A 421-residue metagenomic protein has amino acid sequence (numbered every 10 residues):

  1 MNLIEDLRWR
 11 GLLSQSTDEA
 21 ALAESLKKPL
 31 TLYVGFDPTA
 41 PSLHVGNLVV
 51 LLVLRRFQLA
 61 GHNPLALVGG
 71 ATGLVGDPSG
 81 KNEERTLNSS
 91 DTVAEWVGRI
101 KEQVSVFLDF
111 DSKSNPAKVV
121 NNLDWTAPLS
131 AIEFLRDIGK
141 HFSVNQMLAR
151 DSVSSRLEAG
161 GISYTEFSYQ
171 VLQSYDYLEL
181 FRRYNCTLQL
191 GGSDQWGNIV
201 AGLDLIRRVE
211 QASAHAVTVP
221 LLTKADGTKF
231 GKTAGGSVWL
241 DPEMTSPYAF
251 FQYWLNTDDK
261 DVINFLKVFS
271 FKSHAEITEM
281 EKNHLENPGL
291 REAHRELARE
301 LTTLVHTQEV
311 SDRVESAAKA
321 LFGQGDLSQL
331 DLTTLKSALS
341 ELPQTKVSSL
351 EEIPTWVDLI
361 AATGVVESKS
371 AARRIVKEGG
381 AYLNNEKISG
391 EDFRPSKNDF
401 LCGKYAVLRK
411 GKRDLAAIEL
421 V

Functional and structural regions predicted by a protein language model:
M1-Q195, L203, E210-H215, T228: NTP-dependent nucleotidyl-transfer catalytic core
N47-L51, P128, N198-I199, R295 (+2 more regions): Short alpha-helical patches at coil-to-helix transitions and adjacent helical residues in well-structured domains
A117, W196-V200, R291, R295: An alpha-helix initiation/capping motif
Q173, N198, I388: Short acidic loop-to-helix transition motifs that present clustered carboxylates
V200-G202, A416: Glycine-centered structural positions embedded in regular secondary structure
R208-V421: Conserved nucleotide- and phosphate/pyrophosphate-binding catalytic cores in adenylate/nucleotidyl-handling enzymes
